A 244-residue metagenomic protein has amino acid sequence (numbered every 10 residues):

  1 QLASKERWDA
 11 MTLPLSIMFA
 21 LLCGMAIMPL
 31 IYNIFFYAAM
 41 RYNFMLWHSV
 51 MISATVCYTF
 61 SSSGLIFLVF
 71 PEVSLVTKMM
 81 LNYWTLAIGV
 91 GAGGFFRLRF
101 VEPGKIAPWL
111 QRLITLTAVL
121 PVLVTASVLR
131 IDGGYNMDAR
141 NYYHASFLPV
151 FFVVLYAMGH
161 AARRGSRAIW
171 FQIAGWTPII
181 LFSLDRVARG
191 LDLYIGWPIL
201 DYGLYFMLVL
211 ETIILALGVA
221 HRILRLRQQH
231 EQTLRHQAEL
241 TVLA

Functional and structural regions predicted by a protein language model:
Q1-A38: Extracytoplasmic
L2-W8, P14, A39, S63 (+2 more regions): General structural signal for secondary-structure boundaries
G24, W47-V50, L116, A174: Hydrophobic core positions of alpha-helical segments in small-molecule transporters and transporter systems
M28-A54: Juxtamembrane interface at the cytosolic side of transmembrane helices
A54-R99, G104-Q237: Interfacial "cap-and-anchor" motif at the non-cytosolic start of specific transmembrane alpha-helices
H236-A244: Cytosolic juxtamembrane regulatory segments of multi-pass membrane proteins
